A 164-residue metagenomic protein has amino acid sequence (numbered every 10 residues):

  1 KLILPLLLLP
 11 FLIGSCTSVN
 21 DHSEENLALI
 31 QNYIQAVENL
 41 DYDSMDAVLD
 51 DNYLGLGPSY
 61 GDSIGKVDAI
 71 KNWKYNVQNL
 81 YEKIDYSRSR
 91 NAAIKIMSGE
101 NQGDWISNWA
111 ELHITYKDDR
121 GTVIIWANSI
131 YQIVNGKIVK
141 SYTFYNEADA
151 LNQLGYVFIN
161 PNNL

Functional and structural regions predicted by a protein language model:
K1-I3: Positively charged n-region of N-terminal signal peptides that target proteins for export
P5-G14: Bacterial N-terminal signal peptides
S15-D43, A47, P161-L164: Short, low-complexity N-terminal intrinsically disordered segments enriched in polar/charged residues
L54-G65, N79-E82: A short gly/proline-enriched turn/hairpin at secondary-structure junctions
W73-D119: Surface-exposed, charged secondary-structure patches
Q102, Y131-V139: Short, solvent-exposed coil/turn segments at beta-strand boundaries
G121-N128: Short, surface-exposed coil-to-beta transition loops
V139-L164: Low-complexity, intrinsically disordered terminal/linker segments enriched in charged and Gly/Pro repeats
